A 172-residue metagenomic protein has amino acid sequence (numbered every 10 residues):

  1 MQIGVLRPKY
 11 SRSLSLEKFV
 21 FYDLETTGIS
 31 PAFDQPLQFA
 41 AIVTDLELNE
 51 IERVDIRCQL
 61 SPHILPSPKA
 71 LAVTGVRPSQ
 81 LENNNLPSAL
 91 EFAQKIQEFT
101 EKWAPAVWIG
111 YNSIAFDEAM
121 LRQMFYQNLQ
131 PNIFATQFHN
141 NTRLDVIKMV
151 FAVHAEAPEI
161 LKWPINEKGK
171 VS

Functional and structural regions predicted by a protein language model:
M1-L24: N-terminal accessory regions of nucleic-acid-interacting proteins
Y10, E17-F19, F33-P78, F99-S172: Metal-dependent phosphoesterase core characteristic of DEDDh/y 3'-5' exonuclease domains
L24-A32: Short acidic, Gly/Ser-rich segments with clustered Asp/Glu that frequently serve as metal-coordination loops in enzyme
A32, N85, A89, I114: Aromatic-acidic/polar surface patches that form glycan- and anion
V76-P87: Glycine-rich phosphate-binding "P-loop"
N85-P105: Short, acidic loop-to-helix structural element flanking the phosphoryl-transfer center in phosphate-processing enzymes
